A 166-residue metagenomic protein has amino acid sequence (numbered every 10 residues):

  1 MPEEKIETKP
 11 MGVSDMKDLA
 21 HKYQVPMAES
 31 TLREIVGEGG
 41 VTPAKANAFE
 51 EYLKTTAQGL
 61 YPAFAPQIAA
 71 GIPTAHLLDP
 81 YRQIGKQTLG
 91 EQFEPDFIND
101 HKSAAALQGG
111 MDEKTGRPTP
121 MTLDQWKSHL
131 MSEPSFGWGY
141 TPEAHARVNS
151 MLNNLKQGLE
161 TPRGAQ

Functional and structural regions predicted by a protein language model:
M1-Q166: General marker for long, soluble alpha-helical cores
